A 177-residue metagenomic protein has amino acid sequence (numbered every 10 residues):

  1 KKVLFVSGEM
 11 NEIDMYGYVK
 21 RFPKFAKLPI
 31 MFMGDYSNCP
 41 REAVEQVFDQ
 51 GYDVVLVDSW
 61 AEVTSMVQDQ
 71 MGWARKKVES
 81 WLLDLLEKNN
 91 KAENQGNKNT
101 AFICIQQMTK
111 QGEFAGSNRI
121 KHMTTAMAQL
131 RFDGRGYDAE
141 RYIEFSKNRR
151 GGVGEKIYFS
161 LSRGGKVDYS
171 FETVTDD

Functional and structural regions predicted by a protein language model:
K2-D84: Conserved inter-motif catalytic segment of the P-loop NTP-binding fold
E87-D177: Phosphate-binding/switch region of NTP-binding enzymes
